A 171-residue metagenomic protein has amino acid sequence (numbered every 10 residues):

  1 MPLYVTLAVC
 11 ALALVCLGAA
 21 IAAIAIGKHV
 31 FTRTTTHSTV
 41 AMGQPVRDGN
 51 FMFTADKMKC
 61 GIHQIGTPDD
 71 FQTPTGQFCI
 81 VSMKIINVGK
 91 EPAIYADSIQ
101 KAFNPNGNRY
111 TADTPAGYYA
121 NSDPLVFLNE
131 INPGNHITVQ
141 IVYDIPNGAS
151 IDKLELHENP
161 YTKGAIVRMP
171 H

Functional and structural regions predicted by a protein language model:
M1-H171: Conserved functional micro-motifs across diverse proteins
